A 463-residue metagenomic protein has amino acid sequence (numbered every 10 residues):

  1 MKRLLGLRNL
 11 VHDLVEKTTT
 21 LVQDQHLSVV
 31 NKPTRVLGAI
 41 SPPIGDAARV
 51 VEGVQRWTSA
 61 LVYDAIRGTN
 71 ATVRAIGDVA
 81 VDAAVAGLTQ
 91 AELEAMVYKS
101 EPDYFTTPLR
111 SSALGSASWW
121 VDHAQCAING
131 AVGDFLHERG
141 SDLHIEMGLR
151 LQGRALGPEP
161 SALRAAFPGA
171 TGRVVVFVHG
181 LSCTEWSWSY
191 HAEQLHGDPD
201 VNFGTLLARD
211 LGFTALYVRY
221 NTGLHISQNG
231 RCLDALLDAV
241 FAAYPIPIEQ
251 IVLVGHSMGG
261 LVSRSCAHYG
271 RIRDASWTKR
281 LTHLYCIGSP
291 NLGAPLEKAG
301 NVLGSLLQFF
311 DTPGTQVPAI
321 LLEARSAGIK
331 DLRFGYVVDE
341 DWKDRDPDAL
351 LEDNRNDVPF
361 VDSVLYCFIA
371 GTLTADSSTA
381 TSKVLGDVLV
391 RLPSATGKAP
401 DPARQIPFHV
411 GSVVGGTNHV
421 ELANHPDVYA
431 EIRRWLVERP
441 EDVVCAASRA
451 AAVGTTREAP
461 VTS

Functional and structural regions predicted by a protein language model:
M1-H196, G204-L206, D210-V218, Q228 (+2 more regions): Flexible, membrane-associating and regulatory peripheral segments of lipid-active enzymes
R3, E94, Y98-Q125, N129 (+1 more regions): Helical cap/lid subdomain of alpha/beta-hydrolase-fold lipid enzymes that gates access to the catalytic pocket
G148-A165, L236-F241, V337-V358: A Trp-anchored, charged/polar loop motif used as the substrate-binding/catalytic surface of acyl/ester-handling
V178-W186, H256, S289, G371: Glycine-rich His-Gly loop
W188-H191, Q228-R231, A267-H268, K298-A299: Short coil/turn segments at secondary-structure boundaries
L224-A243: Alpha/beta-hydrolase active-site loop
Q250-V252, S265, H283-Y285: Residue in the alpha/beta-hydrolase core beta-strand immediately N-terminal to the catalytic nucleophile
V254-S263: Gly/Ala-rich beta-loop-alpha elbow adjacent to hydrolase catalytic centers
